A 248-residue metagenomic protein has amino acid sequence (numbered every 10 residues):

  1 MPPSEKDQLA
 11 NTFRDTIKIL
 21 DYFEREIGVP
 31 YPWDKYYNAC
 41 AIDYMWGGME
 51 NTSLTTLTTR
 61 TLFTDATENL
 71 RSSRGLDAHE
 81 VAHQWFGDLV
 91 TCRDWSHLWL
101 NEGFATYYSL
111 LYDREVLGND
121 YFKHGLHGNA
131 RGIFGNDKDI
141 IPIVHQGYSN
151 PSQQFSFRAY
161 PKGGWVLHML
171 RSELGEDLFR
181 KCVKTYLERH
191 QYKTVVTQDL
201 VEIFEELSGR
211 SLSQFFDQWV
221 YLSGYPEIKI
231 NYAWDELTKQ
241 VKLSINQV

Functional and structural regions predicted by a protein language model:
M1-N246: Hydrophobic alpha-helical and helix-loop surface patches within well-folded domains that function as non-catalytic
